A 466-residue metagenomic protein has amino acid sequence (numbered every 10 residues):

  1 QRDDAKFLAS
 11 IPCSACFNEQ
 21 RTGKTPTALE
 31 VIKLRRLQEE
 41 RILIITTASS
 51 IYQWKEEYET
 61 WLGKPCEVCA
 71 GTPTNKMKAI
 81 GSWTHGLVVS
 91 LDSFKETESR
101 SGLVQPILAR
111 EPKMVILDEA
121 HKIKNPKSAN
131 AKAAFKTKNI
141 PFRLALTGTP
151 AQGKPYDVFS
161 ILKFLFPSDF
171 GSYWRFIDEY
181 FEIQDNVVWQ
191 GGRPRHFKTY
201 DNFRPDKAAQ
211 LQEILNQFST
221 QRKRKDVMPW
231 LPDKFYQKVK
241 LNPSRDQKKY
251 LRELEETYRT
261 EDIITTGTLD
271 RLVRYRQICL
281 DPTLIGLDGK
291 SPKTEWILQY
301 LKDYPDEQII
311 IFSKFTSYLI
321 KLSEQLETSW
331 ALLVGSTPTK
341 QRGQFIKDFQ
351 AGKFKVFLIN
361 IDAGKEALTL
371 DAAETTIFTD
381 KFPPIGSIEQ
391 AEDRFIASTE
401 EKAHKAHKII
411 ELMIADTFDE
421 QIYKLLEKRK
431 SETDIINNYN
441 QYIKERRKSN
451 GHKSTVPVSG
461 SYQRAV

Functional and structural regions predicted by a protein language model:
Q1-F17: Conserved pre-motif I regulatory segment
P12-A15, P126-K127, Y173-I177, I183-D303 (+5 more regions): Interdomain linker/hinge connecting the two RecA-like lobes of the SF2 helicase core
T27, E39-T60, G153-D157, K314-T316: Conserved Walker A/P-loop ATP-binding site and its immediately adjacent core in helicase/helicase-like ATPase domains
R41, T60, M114, A131-R224 (+1 more regions): Conserved P-loop NTPase motor "coupling/switch" region that bridges the ATPase
T74-G86, L91-E111, K132: Conserved helix/coil segment N-terminal to the catalytic DExD/H
E96-T97, G153-P155, S317-S323, R342-G343 (+1 more regions): SF2 helicase motor core recognition
I310-F312, I320-K321, E327-G364: Conserved helicase ATPase core of P-loop NTP-dependent helicases/translocases
P383-E389, F395-V466: A conserved SF2-helicase RecA2
